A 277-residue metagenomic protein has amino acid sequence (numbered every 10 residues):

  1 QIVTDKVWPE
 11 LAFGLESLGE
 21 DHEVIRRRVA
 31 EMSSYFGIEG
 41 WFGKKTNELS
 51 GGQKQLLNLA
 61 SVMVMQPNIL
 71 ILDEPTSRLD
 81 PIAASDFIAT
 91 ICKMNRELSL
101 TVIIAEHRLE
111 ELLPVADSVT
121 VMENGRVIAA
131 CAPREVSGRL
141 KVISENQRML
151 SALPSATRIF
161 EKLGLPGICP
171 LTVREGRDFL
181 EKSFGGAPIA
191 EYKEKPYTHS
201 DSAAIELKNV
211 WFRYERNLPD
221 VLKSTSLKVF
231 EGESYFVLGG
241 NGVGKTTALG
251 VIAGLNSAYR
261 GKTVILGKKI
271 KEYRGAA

Functional and structural regions predicted by a protein language model:
E23-W41, I205, V210: Conserved ABC ATPase "signature" region
K45-L49: Conserved ABC ATPase signature
L70-D73: Catalytic Walker B motif of ABC-type/P-loop ATPase nucleotide-binding domains
E106-H107: H-loop/switch region of ABC-family ATPase nucleotide-binding domains
M122, R126-P170: Conserved beta-strand-loop-alpha-helix hinge in the C-terminal portion of ABC ATPase nucleotide-binding domains
A253: Helix-to-loop junction immediately C-terminal to a conserved catalytic motif
G261-E272: Conserved ABC transporter NBD signature motif
